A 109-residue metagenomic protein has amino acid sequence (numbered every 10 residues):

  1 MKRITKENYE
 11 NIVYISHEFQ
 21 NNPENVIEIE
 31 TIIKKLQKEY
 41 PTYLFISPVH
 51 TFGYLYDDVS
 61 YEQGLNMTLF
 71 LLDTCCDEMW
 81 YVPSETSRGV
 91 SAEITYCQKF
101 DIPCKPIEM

Functional and structural regions predicted by a protein language model:
M1-M109: Conserved catalytic or regulatory cores that recognize and/or transform ribose-phosphate-containing ligands
